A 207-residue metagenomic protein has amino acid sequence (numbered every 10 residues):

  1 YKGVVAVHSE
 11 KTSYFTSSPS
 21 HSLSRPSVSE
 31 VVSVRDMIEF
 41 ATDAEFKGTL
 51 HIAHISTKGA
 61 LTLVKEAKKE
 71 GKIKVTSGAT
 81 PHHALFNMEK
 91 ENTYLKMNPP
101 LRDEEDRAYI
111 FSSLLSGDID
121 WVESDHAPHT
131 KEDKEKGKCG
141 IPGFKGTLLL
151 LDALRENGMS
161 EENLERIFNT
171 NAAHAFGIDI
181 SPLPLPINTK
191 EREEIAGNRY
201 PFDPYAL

Functional and structural regions predicted by a protein language model:
Y1, H54-S56, P128-T130, E165-A175 (+1 more regions): Short secondary-structure transition/capping segments
Y1-V122: Histidine/acidic residue-rich metal-binding segments in metalloenzymes
K11, F86-N87, D103, S160 (+2 more regions): General structural signal for secondary-structure boundaries
K11, P81, A127-P128, A206: A broadly conserved detector of short glycine/acidic/proline-rich loop/turn motifs that flank catalytic sites and bind
H21, R25-K47, S113-L185: His/Asp/Glu-enriched, well-ordered alpha-helical/loop segment that forms or immediately abuts the divalent-metal
K72-K74, S116-W121, N171, K190-R192 (+1 more regions): Active-site lining segments that contact anionic ligands and/or coordinate catalytic metals
H83-A84, L95, F111, D152 (+2 more regions): Broad hydrophobic/π-residue packing in well-ordered secondary structure
C139, G146, P182-L207: C-terminal cap of metal-dependent C-N hydrolases
